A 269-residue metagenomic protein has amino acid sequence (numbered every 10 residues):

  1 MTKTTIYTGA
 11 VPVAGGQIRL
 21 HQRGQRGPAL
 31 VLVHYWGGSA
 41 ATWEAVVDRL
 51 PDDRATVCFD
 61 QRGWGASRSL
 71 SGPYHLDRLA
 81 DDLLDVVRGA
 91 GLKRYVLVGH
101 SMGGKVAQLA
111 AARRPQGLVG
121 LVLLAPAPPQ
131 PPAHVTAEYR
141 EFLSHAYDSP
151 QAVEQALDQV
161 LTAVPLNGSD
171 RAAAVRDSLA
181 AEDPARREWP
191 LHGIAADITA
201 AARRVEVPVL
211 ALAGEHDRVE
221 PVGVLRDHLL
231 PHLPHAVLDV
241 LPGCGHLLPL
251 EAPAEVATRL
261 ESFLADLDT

Functional and structural regions predicted by a protein language model:
M1-L30, P51-R54, L92-K93, D177-A180 (+3 more regions): Alpha/beta-hydrolase fold catalytic core
R19-S69: Conserved HGGG/HGGXW glycine-rich cap/lid loop of the alpha/beta-hydrolase fold
T42-E44, S67-G72, A133-H134, V222-G223: Conserved catalytic-core motifs of eukaryotic protein kinase domains, centered on the activation segment
V47, V57-V98, M102, L241 (+1 more regions): Active-site loop/oxyanion-hole signature of alpha/beta-hydrolase fold enzymes
Q108, A112, L118-S149: Flexible "cap/lid" loop of the alpha/beta hydrolase fold
P131-A137, S149-R204: Conserved alpha/beta-hydrolase catalytic His-Asp/Glu region
V209-C244: Conserved loop-alpha-helix segment in the C-terminal half of the alpha/beta-hydrolase fold that carries the catalytic
C244-P253, A257: Catalytic histidine-centered segment of alpha/beta-hydrolase-like enzymes
